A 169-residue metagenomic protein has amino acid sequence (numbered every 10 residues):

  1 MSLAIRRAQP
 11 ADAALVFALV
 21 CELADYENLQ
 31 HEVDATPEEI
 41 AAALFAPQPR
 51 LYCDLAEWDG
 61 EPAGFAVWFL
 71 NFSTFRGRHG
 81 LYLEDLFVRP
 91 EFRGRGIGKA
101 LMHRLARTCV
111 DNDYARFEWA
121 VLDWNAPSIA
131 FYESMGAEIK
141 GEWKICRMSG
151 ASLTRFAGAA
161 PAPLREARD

Functional and structural regions predicted by a protein language model:
A4-V16: A short beta-loop-alpha structural element at the N-terminal edge of CoA-dependent acyl/N-acetyltransferase catalytic
F17-A43: Conserved GNAT-fold acetyl-CoA-binding loop/helix
A42-L55, Y82: A short helix-loop-beta-strand connector motif used in the catalytic cores of GNAT acetyltransferases and, in some
L55, E61-L70: Conserved beta-strand in the GNAT
L86-R93: A short, internal acetyl-CoA/4′-phosphopantetheine-binding micro-motif in the GNAT/acyltransferase core
K99, H103, D123-E142: Conserved active-site alpha-helix within GNAT-family acetyltransferase domains
V110-A120: Conserved GNAT acetyl-CoA-binding A-motif
W119-S128, R147-A151: Conserved beta-strand-loop-alpha-helix junction that forms the acyl-donor binding cleft
